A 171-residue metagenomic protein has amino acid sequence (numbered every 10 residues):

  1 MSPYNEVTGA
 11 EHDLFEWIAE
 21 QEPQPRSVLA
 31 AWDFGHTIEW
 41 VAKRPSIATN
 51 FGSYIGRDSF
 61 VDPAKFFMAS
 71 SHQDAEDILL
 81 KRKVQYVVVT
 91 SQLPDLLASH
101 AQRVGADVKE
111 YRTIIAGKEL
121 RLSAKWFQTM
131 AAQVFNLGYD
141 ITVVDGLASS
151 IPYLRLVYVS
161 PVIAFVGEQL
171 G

Functional and structural regions predicted by a protein language model:
M1-G171: Extracytoplasmic
